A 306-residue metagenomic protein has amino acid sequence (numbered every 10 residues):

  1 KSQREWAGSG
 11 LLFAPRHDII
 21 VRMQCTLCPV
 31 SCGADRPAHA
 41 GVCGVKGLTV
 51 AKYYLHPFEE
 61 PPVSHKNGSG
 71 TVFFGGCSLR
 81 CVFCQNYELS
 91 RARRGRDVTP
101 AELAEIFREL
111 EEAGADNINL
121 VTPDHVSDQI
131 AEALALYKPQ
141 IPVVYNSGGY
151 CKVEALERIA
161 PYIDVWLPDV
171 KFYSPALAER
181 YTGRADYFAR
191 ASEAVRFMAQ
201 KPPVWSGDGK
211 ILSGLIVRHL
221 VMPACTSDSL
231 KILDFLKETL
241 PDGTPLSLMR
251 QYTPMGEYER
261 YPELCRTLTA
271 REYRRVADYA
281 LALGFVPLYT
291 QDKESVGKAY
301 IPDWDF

Functional and structural regions predicted by a protein language model:
Q3-A7, F13-G70, L79: Flexible, acidic/Gly-rich N-terminal and inter-domain linker regions that tether and position cofactor-handling modules
I20-H39, A199, P203-F306: Auxiliary Fe-S-binding modules of radical SAM enzymes
G44-V165, S174-P175: Conserved Radical SAM active-site core
G70, I118, V143-Y145, W166-P168 (+3 more regions): Hydrophobic faces of well-ordered beta-strands that scaffold small-molecule active sites in alpha/beta enzyme cores
S90, S127, Y150-V153, V170-F188 (+3 more regions): Conserved radical SAM core fold
E111-L136, R180, D186, S192 (+2 more regions): Conserved glycine-rich "GG(E/T)P / GGGxP" loop and the immediately following alpha-helix in the radical SAM core
A133-P142, E193-M198, A270-V276: Alpha-helix-loop-beta-strand connector modules within alpha/beta enzyme cores
V153-D208: Aromatic-anchored, glycine/proline-accented short structural segments that stabilize local strand-turns or short
